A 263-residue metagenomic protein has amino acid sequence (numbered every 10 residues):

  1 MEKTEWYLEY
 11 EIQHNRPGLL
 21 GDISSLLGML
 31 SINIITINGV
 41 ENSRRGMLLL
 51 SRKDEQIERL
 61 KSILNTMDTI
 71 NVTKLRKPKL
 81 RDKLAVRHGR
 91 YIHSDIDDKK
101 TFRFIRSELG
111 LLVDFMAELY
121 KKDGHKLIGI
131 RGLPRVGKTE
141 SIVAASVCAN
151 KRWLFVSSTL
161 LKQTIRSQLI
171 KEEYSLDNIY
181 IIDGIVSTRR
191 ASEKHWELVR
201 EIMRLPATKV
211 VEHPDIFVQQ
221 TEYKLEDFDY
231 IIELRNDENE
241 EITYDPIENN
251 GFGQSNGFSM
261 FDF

Functional and structural regions predicted by a protein language model:
M1-G110, E118: A conserved regulatory-domain signal marking ACT and ACT-like small-molecule sensing domains and adjacent regulatory
L20, I57, K138-T139, F217-Q220: Short, well-ordered alpha-helical microsegments
I34-I35, G46-L48, K126-I128, L176-I182 (+2 more regions): Hydrophobic beta-strand segments of well-ordered beta-sheets in folded domains
G39, S94-G124, R131, E240-F263: Charged, elongated alpha-helical/coil segments that serve as electrostatic interaction surfaces for nucleic-acid
R59-N65, A145, Q220-L225: Short, aromatic/basic amphipathic alpha-helical patches
D123-S157: Glycine-rich phosphate-binding P-loop
W153-D215: Conserved nucleotide-sensing/catalytic segment adjacent to the nucleotide-binding pocket in NTP-handling enzymes
V199-F263: Replace "adjacent to P-loop NTPase cores in ATP/GTP-dependent enzymes" with "adjacent to NTP-binding cores
